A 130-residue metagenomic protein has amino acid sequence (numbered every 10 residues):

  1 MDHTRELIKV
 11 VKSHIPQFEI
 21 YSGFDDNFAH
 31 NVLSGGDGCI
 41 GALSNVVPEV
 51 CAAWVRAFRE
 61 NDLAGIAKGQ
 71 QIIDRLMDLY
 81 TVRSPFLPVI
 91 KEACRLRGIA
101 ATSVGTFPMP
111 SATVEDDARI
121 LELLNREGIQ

Functional and structural regions predicted by a protein language model:
M1-D74, Y80-T81: Catalytic alpha/beta core domains of metabolic enzymes, predominantly
A29, E92, E122: Surface-exposed charge patches
V32-D37, D74-P108: Conserved short secondary-structure transition element at the edge of the structured enzyme core that lines
R59, R95, N125: Short polybasic/polar patches that bind polyanions
I99-Q130: Flexible C-terminal active-site loop/helix
